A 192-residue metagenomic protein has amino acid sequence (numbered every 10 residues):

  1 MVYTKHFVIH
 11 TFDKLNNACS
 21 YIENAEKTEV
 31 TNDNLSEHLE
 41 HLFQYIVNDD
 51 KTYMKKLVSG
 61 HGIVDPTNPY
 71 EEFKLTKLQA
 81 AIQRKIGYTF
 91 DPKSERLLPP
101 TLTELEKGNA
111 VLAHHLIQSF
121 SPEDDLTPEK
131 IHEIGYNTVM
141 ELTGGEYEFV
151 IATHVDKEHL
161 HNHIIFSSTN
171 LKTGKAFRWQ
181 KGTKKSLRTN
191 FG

Functional and structural regions predicted by a protein language model:
M1-G192: N-terminal nicking endonuclease/strand-transfer module with a His-rich metal-binding environment and a catalytic Tyr
